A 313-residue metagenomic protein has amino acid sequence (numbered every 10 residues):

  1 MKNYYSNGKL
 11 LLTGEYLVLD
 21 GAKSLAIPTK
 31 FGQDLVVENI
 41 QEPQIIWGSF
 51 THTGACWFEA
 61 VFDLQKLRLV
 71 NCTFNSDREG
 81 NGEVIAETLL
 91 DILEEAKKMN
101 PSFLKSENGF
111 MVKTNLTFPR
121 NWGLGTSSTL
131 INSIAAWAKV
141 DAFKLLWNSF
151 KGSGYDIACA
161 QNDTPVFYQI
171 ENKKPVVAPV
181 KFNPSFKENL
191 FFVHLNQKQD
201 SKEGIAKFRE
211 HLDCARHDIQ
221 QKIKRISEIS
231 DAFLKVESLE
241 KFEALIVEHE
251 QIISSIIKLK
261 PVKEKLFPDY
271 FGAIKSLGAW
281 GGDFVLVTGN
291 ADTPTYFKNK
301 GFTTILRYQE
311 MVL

Functional and structural regions predicted by a protein language model:
N3-N7, L11, V18, A26-I27 (+6 more regions): C-terminal nucleotide
T29, L124-T126, N162: Short glycine/proline-enriched turns and hinge-like loops at secondary-structure junctions
N121-F143: DPxDG-like acidic metal-binding loop motif
